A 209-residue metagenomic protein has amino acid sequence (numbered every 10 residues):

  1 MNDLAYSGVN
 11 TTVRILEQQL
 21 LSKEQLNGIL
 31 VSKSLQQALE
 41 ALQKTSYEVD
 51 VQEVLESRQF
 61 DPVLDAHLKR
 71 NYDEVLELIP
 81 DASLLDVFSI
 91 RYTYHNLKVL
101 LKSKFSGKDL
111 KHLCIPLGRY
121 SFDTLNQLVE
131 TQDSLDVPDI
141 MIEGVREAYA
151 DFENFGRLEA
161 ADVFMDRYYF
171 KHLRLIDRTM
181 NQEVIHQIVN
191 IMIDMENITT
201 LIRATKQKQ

Functional and structural regions predicted by a protein language model:
M1-Q209: N-terminal domain-start signal
